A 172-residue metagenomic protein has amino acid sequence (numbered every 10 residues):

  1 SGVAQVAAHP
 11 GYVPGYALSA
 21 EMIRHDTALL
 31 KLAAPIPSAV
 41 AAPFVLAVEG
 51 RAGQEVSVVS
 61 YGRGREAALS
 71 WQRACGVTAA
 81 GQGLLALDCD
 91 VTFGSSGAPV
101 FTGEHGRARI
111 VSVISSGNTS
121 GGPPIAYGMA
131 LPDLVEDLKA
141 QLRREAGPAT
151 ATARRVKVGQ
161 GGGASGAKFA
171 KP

Functional and structural regions predicted by a protein language model:
S1, A68-Q72, A108: Short, mixed charged/polar active-site loops that provide acid/base catalysis or chelate metal/phosphate cofactors
S1-I36: Conserved catalytic-core segment of clan PA serine endopeptidases
A7-V13, D90-G94, S115-T119: Short, solvent-exposed aromatic-acidic interface loops
R24-T27, L32-V91, S95, P132: Chymotrypsin/trypsin-fold serine protease catalytic domain
L69, S96-V100, G121-I125: A short, polar/proline- and glycine-enriched secondary-structure boundary/capping micro-motif
D90-I114: Catalytic nucleophile loop of clan PA
I114-P172: C-terminal cap/linker of serine protease catalytic domains
